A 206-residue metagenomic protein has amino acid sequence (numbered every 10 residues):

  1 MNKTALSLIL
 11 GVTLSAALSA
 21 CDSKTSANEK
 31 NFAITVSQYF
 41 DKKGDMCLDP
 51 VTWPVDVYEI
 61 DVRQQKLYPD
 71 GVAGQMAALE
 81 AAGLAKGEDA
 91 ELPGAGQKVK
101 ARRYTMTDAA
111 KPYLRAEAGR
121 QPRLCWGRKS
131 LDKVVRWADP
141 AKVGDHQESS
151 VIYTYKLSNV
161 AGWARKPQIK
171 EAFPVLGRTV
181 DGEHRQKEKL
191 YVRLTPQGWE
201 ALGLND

Functional and structural regions predicted by a protein language model:
M1-L8: Bacterial N-terminal signal peptides that target proteins for export
A17-A20: C-terminal motif of bacterial Sec signal peptides marking the signal peptidase cleavage site
D22-T25: Bacterial signal peptide processing site
F40-D70: Post-signal-peptide N-terminal segment of Sec-exported extracytoplasmic proteins
D61-G87, C125-K129, R185: Short amphipathic alpha-helical interaction segments
A82, K86-R128: Accessory beta->alpha helical hairpin/"wing" motif in late/C-terminal subdomains of nucleic-acid enzymes
R103-T105, A110, R120-I152, K156-R165: Surface-exposed, charged secondary-structure patches
S150-N159, A164-R165, P174-D206: Short beta-strand edge/turn micro-motifs at domain boundaries
